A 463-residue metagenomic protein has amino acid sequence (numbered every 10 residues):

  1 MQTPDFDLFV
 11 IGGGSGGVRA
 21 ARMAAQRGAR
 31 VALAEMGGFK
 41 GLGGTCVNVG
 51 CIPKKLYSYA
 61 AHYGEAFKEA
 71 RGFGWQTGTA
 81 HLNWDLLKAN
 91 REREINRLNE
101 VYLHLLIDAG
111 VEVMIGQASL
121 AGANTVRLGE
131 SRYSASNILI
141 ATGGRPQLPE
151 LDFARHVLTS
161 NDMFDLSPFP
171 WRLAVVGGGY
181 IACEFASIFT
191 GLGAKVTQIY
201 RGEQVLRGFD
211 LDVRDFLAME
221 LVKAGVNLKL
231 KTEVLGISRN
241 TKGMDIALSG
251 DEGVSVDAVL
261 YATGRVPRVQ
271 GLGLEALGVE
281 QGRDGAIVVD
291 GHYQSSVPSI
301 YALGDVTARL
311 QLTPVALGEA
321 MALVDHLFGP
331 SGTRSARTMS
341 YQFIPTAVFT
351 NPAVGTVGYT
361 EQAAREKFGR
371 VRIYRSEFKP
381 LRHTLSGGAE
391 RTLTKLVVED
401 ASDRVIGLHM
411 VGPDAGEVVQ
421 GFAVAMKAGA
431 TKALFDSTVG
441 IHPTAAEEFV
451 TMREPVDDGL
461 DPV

Functional and structural regions predicted by a protein language model:
Q2-G14, F169-G179: Beta1/beta-strand and adjacent pyrophosphate-binding region of the FAD-binding site in flavoprotein oxidoreductases
T3-F6, M23-F169, G202-L206, L211-F216 (+4 more regions): Glycine-rich flavin
F9-I11, A118, Y133-G143, V175-V176 (+5 more regions): Short hydrophobic core segments
I11-G16, A20-F39, T45, I52 (+5 more regions): Flexible, glycine-rich terminal cap/loop adjacent to redox cofactors in electron-transfer oxidoreductases
G12-G16, M36, V176-G179, F209 (+1 more regions): Glycine-rich Rossmann-fold phosphate-binding loop(s) that bind the pyrophosphate of adenine dinucleotide cofactors
C51, I140-Q198, A224, E275-L277 (+1 more regions): Glycine-rich dinucleotide-binding loop and its adjacent helix/turn
E112-I115, S119-R127, L192-G291, E366: A Rossmann-like FAD-binding core segment of flavoenzymes
R155-W171, V254-T333: FAD-site-proximal beta/loop scaffold in flavoenzymes
